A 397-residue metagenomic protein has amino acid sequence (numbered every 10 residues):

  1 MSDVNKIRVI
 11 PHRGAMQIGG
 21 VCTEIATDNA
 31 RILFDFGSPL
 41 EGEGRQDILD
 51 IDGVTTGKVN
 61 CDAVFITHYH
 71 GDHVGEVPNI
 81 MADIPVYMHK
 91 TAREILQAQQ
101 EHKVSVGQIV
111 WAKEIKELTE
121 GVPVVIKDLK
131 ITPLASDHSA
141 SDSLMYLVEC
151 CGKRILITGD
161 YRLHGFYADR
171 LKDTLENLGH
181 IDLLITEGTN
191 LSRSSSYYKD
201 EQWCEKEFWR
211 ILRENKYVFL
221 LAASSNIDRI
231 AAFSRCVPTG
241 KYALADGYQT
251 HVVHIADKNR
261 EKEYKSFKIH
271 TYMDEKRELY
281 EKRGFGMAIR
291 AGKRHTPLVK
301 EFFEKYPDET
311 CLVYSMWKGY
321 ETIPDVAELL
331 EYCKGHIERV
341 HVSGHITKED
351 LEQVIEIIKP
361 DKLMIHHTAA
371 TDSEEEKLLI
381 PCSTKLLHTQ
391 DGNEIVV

Functional and structural regions predicted by a protein language model:
S2-F65, G71-D228, A232-R235, E261-E263: His/Asp/Glu-rich metal-coordinating catalytic cores of metallo-dependent phosphodiesterases/hydrolases acting on
Q17-I18, G121-I126, S139-A140, H251 (+3 more regions): A short acidic, often aromatic-flanked loop/helix-cap motif at beta-alpha or helix-coil junctions that lines enzyme
E24-N29, L144-I357: Metal-dependent phosphodiesterase/nuclease catalytic metal-binding core
S38-P39, T91-R93, Y161-R162, G247-T250 (+2 more regions): Short, acidic/turn-prone active-site loops that include or flank metal/cofactor- and phosphate-binding residues
G42, E94-Q97, R193, T250-I255 (+2 more regions): Short, charged/polar "capping" segments at the starts of alpha-helices and the immediately preceding loops
P85-K90, G107-A112, Y242-D246, C382-Q390: Short hydrophobic/aromatic-enriched beta-strand-loop microsegments
E114-E120, K265-D274, L386-T389: Short acidic-hydrophobic, aromatic-tinged amphipathic segments that line or gate anion-handling sites
Y314-M316, I323, I337-V397: Internal alpha/beta domain cores that form substrate/cofactor-binding pockets in large enzymes and binding proteins
